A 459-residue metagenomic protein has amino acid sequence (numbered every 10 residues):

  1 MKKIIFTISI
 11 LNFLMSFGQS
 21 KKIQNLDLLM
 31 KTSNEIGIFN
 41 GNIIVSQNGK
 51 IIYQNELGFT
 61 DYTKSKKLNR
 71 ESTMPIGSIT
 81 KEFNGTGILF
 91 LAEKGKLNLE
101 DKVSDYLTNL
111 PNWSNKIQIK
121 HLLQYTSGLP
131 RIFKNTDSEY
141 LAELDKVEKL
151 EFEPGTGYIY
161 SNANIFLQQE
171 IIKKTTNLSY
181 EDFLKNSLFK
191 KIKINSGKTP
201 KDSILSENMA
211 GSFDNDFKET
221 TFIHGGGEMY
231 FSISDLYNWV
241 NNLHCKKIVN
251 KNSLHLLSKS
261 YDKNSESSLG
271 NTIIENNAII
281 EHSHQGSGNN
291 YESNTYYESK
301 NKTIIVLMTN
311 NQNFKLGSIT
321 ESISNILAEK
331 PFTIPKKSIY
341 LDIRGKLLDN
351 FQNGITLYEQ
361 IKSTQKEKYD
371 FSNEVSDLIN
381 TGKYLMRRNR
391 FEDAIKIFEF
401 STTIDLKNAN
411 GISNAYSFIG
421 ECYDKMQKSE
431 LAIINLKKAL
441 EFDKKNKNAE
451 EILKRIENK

Functional and structural regions predicted by a protein language model:
N12-K67, F90-N98, Q124, K174 (+3 more regions): N-terminal leader/targeting segments and the immediately adjacent pre-domain N-terminus
Q19-N55, K173-T176, K185, K190 (+3 more regions): Catalytic loop of the DD-peptidase/beta-lactamase superfamily, centered on the K-T-G motif and neighboring
N34-N42, N55, T63-H121, F152-S161 (+2 more regions): Short active-site loop at a secondary-structure junction that contains or immediately precedes the catalytic residue(s)
P75-I79, L91-I132, E170, K174-F213: Active-site helix/loop module of the DD-peptidase/beta-lactamase fold, centered on the serine-lysine SxxK catalytic
R131-S206, I223-Y237: Catalytic-site signature segments of enzymes, centered on catalytic residues
R387, K425, R455-K459: Register position in tetratricopeptide repeats
